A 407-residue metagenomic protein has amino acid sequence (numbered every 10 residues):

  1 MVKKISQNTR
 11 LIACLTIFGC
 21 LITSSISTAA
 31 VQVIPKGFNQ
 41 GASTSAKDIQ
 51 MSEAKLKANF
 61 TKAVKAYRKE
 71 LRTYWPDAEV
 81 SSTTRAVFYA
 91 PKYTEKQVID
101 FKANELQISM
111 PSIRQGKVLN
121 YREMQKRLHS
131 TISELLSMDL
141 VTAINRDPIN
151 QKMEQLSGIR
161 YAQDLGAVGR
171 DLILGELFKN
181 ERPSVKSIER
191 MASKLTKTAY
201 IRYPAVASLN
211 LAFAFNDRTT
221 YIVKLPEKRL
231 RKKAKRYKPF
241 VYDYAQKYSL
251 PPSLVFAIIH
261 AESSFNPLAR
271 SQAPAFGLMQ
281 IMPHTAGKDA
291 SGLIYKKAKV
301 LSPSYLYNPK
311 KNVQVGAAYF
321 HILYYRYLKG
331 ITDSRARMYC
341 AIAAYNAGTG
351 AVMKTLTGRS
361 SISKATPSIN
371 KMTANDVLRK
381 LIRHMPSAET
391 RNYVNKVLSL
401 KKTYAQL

Functional and structural regions predicted by a protein language model:
V2-S6, S24-A257, Y325, G330-I331 (+2 more regions): Cell-wall glycan-active module
A13-T23: Bacterial N-terminal signal peptides
R229-K232, P303-V313, A388-E389: Active-site metal-coordination segments of metallo-dependent hydrolases
S249-R270, I281-M282, G316-A317, A341-N346 (+1 more regions): Short, functionally critical alpha-helical segments immediately adjacent to catalytic or ligand/cofactor-binding
S263-Q272, G287-K288, L323, A347-R359: Secretory-pathway/luminal and periplasmic proteins that interact with or process carbohydrate-rich
Q272-K299, N312-I322, I369-M372, V397: Substrate-binding/active-site groove segments that recognize and process beta-1,4-linked N-acetyl-hexosamine
A298-S304, G330: Short helix/strand-bridging catalytic loops that position acidic/His residues to coordinate divalent metals and engage
G330-M353: Active-site/pore-lining binding-face segments in mid-to-C-terminal subdomains
